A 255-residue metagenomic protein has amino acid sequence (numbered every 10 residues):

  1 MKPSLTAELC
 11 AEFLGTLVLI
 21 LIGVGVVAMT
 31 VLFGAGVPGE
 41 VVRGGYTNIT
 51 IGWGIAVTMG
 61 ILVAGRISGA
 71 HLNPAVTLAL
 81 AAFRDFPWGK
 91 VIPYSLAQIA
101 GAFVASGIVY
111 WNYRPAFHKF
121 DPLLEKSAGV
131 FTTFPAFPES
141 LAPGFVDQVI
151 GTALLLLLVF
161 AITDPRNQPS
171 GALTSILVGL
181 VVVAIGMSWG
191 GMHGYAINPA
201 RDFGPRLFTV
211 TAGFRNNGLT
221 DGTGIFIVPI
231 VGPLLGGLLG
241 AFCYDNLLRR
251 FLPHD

Functional and structural regions predicted by a protein language model:
M1-D255: Membrane-interface helix-loop junctions and terminal tails of multi-pass membrane proteins
